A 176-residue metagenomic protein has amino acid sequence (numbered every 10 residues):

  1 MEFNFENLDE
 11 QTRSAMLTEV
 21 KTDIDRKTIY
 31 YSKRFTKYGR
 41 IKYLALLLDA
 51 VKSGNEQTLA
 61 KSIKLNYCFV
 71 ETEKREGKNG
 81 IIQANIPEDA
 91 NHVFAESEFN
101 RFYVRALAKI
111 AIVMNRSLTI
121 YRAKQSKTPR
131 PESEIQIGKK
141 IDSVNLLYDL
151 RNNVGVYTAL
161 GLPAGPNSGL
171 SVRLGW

Functional and structural regions predicted by a protein language model:
M1-L162, W176: Domain-core detector
P166-W176: Short, structured beta-strand segments at or near domain termini in extracellular proteins/domains
